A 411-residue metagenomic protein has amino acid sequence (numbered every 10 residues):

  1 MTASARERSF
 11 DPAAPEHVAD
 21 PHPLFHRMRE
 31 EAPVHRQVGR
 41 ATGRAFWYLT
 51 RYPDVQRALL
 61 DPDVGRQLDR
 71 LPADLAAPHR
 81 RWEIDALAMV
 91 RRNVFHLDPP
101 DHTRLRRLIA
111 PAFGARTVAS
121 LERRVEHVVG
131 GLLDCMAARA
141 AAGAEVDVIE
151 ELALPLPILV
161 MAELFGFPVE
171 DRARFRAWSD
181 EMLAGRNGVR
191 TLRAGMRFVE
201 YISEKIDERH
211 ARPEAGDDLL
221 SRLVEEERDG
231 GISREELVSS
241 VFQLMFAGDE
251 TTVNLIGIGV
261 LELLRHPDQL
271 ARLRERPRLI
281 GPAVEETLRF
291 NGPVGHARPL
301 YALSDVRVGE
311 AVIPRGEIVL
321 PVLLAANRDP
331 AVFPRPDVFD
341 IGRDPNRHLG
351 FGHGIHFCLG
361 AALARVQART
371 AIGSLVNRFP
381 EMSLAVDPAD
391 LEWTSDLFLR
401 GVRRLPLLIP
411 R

Functional and structural regions predicted by a protein language model:
M1-R411: Cytochrome P450
